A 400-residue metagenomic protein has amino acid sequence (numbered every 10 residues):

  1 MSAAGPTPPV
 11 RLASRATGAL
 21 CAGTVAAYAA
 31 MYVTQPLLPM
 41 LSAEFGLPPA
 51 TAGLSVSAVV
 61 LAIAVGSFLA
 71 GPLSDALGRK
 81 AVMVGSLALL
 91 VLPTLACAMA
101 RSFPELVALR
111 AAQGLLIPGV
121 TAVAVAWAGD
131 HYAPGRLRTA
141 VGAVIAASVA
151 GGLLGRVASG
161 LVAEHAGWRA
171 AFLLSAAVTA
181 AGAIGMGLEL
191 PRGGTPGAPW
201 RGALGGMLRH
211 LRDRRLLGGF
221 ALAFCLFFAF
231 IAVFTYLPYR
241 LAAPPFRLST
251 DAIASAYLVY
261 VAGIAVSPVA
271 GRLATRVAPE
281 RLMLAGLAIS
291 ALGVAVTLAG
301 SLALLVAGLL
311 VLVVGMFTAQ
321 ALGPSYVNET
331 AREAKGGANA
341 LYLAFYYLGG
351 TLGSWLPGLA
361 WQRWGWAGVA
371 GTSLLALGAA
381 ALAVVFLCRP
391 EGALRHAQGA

Functional and structural regions predicted by a protein language model:
A3-R11, L190-F220: Juxtamembrane intracellular "pre-TM" segments in multi-pass secondary transporters
G46, G78, M99-E105, A133 (+1 more regions): Helix-breaking motifs and short loop linkers at transmembrane-helix boundaries and internal kinks in secondary membrane
V65-P104: Conserved MFS/SLC helix-loop-helix module at the cytosolic interface between two early adjacent transmembrane helices
S67-G78, A265-A278, W361: Helix-to-loop junctions at the C-terminal end of transmembrane segments in multipass secondary transporters
E105, P134-G135, T139-L188: Helix-loop-helix hairpin linking two adjacent transmembrane segments in secondary transporters
L109-S148: Cytoplasmic helix-loop-helix junction between adjacent transmembrane helices in 12-TM secondary transporters
A176-P196, A383-C388: C-terminal membrane-cytosol helix-exit motif in multi-pass small-molecule transporters
E280-G323: C-terminal transmembrane helical hairpin of 12-TM major facilitator-type secondary transporters
